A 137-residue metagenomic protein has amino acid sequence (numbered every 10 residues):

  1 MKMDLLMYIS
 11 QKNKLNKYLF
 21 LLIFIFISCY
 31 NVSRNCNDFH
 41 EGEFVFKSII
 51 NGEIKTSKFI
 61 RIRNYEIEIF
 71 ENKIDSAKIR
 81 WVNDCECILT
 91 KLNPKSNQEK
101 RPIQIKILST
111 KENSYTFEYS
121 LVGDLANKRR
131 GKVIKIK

Functional and structural regions predicted by a protein language model:
M1-F39: Bacterial Sec-dependent N-terminal signal peptides
C36-G52: Tryptophan-anchored aromatic micro-motifs
V45, I67, C87-L89, T116: General beta-strand recognition
E53-T56, N72-S76, K100-I103, N127-G131: Short, surface-exposed coil-to-beta transition loops
K55-V82: N-terminal glycine/threonine-rich, aromatic-flanked beta-hairpin/loop signature
E68, T116-R130: Short, exposed beta-strand-loop hairpins at the edges of beta-sheets in extracellular/periplasmic proteins
K78-E86, I107-S114, K135-K137: A short, structured loop/turn motif at beta-sheet edges
L89-E112: An anionic, turn-rich surface loop/hairpin at beta-sheet edges that serves as a generic interaction/coordination patch
